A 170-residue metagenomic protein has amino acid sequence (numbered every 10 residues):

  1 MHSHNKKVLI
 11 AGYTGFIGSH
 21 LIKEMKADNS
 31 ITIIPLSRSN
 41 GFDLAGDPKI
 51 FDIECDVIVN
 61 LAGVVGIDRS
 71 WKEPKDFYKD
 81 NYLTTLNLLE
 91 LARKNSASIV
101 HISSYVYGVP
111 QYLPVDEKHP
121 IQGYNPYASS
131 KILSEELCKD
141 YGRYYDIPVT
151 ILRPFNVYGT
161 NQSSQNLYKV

Functional and structural regions predicted by a protein language model:
V8-K26: N-terminal Rossmann NAD(P)H-binding glycine-rich loop of SDR-like oxidoreductase domains
A11, L36, I58-A62, I99-S104 (+1 more regions): SDR active-site strand-loop-helix element
I33-K49: Adenosine-cofactor binding site in Rossmann-like domains, unifying the SAM/SAH pocket of S-adenosylmethionine-dependent
P48-D80, L91: NAD(P)H-binding glycine-rich loop region in Rossmannoid oxidoreductase-like domains and their noncatalytic homologs
D68-D76, V109-P114, S163-S164: Conserved catalytic-core motifs of eukaryotic protein kinase domains, centered on the activation segment
L86-P126, T150: Conserved Rossmann-fold NAD(P)-dependent oxidoreductase catalytic core, especially the SDR/UDP-sugar
L113-P114, E136-V170: NAD(P)-dependent short-chain dehydrogenase/reductase
P126-L133: Active-site helix of classical SDR
